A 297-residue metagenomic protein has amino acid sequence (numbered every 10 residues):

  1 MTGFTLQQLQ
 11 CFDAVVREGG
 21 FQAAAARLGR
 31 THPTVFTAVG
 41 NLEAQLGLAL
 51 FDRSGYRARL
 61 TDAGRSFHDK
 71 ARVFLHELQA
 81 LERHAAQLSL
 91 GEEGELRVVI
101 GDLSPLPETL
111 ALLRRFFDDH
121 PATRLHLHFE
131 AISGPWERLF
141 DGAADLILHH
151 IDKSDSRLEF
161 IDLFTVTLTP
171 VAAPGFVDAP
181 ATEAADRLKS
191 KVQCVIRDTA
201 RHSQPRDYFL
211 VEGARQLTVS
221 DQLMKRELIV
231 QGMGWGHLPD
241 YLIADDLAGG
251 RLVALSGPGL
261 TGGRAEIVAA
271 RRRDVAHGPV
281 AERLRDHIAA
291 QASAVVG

Functional and structural regions predicted by a protein language model:
F12, A24-A25, T61, G232: Hydrophobic two-helix hairpin corresponding to the core of helix-turn-helix DNA-binding domains
A14-G29: Short helix-boundary/capping micro-motifs
T31-T34, A38-N41, L112: Residues within the DNA-recognition helix of helix-turn-helix
E43-D62: A short LG(V/I)-centered, amphipathic sequence patch enriched for acidic residue(s) preceding the LG motif
Q45-L46, F67-S89, A269, L284 (+2 more regions): Alpha-helical linker/hinge and terminal dimerization helices associated with HTH transcriptional regulators
G94-D155: Central regulatory/effector-binding core of bacterial HTH transcription factors
E137, R157-M233, L238-G263, D286 (+1 more regions): C-terminal regulatory
V171-P174, E266-H277: A bilobed periplasmic-binding-protein/Venus flytrap-type ligand-binding module shared by bacterial periplasmic
